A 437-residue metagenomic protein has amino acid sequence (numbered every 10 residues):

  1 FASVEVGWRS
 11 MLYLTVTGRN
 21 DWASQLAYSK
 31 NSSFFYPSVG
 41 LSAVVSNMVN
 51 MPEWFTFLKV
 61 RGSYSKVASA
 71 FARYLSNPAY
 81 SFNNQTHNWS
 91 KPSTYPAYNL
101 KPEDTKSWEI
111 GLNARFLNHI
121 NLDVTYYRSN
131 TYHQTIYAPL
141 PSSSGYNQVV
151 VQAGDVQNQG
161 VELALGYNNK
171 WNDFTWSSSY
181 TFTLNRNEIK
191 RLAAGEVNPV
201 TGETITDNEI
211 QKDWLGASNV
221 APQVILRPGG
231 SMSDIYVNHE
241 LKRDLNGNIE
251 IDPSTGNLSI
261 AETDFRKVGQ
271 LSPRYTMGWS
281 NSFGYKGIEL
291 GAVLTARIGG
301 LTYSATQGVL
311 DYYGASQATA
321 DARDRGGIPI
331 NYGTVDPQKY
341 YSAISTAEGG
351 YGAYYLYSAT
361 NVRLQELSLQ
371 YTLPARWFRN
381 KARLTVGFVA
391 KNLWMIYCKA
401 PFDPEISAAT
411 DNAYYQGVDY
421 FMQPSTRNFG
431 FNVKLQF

Functional and structural regions predicted by a protein language model:
F1, N77, S81-L122, V149-W171 (+3 more regions): Outer-membrane beta-barrel signature, preferentially recognizing the C-terminal barrel domain of Gram-negative
F1-A27, S32-N47, T105-W108, N118-L122 (+7 more regions): Surface-exposed extracellular loop regions of Gram-negative outer-membrane beta-barrel proteins
M11, S46-L58, H119, K170-W176 (+5 more regions): Short loop/turn motifs that connect adjacent beta-strands in outer-membrane beta-barrel proteins
A23, R297-T385, V389-K391: Extracytoplasmic gating/loop element in the C-terminal half of outer-membrane beta-barrel translocons and assembly
F57-L100, R128-A153, K190-A193, A408 (+1 more regions): Surface-exposed extracellular loop regions of Gram-negative outer-membrane beta-barrel proteins, predominantly
F71, S90, A153-N158, G202-Y236 (+5 more regions): C-terminal beta-signal and terminal closure region of outer-membrane beta-barrel proteins
Y95-A97, K101, Y127-W171, K242 (+2 more regions): Outer membrane beta-barrel strand-and-loop segments of large Gram-negative receptors, especially TonB-dependent
V151, K170-L271, K399-P401: Conserved small-residue
